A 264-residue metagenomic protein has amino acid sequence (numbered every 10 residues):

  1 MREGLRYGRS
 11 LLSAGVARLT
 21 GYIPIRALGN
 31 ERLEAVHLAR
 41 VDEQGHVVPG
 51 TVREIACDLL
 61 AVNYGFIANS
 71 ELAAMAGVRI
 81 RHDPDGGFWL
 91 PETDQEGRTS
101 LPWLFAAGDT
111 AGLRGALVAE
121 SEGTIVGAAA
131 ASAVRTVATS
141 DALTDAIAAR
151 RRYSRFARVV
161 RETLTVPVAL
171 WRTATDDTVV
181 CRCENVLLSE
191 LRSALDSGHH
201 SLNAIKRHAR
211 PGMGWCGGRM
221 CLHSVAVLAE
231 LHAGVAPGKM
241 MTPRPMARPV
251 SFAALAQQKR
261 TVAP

Functional and structural regions predicted by a protein language model:
M1-R182, V186-A209, W215, R219-L228 (+1 more regions): Residues forming the flavin
